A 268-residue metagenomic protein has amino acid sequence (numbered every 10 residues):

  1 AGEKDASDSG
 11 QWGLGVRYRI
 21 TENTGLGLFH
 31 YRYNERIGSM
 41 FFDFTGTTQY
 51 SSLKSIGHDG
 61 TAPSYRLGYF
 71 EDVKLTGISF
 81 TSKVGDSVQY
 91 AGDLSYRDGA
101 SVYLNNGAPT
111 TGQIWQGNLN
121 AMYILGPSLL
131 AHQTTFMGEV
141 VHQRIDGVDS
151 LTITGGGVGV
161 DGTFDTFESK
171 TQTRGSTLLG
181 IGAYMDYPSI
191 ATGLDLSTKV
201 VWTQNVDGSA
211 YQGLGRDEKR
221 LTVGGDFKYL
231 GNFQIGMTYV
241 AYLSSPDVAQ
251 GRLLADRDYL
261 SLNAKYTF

Functional and structural regions predicted by a protein language model:
A1, S39-T45, V102-G107, V148-G155 (+2 more regions): Outer-membrane beta-barrel translocator domains and adjoining extracellular loop/strand segments of Gram-negative
A1-A6, S39-T45, K170-G180, Y184 (+2 more regions): Outer-membrane beta-barrel transmembrane domain signature
A1-L119, Y123, H142, N205: Signature for the C-terminal beta-barrel architecture of outer-membrane proteins
D8-W12, D72-T76, T111-G117, T173-L179 (+2 more regions): Residues that define the transmembrane beta-barrel architecture of outer-membrane proteins
L14-Y18, L28, I78-S82, G92 (+7 more regions): Residues on the lipid-exposed face of transmembrane beta-strands in outer-membrane beta-barrel proteins
Y18-G25, V84-S87, G126-F136, P188-S197 (+1 more regions): Short loop/turn motifs that connect adjacent beta-strands in outer-membrane beta-barrel proteins
H30-R36, Y96-A100, Y123-L125, V140-D146 (+4 more regions): Transmembrane beta-strands of outer-membrane beta-barrel pores
L254-F268: Outer-membrane beta-barrel "beta-signal"
